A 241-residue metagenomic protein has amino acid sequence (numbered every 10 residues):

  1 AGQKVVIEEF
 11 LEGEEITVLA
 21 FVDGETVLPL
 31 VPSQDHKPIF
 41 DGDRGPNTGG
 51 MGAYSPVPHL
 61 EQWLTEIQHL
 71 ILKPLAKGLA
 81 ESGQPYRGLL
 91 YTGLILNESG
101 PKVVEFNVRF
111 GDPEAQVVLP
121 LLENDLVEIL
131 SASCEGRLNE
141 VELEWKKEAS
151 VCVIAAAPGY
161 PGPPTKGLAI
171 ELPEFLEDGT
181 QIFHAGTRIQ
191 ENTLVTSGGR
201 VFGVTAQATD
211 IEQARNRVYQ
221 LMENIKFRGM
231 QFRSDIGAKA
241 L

Functional and structural regions predicted by a protein language model:
A1-A115: Internal nucleotide-binding/catalytic subdomain
L11, A20-V22, A155-A157, A206-A208: Short beta-strand-to-loop capping motifs
F40-G42, E140-E142, T187-L194: Short beta-strand/turn micro-motifs at beta-sheet edges
G49, V153, A214: Residue-level signal for inorganic ion chemistry
G52-P56, I154, R200-A208: Short, well-ordered beta-strand elements within core beta-sheets of diverse protein domains
Q68-L90, N107-E177, Q190: Active-site "cap" helix and flanking loop/linker of ATP-utilizing ligase/carboxylase catalytic domains
T187-E191, V195-L241: Generic C-terminus detector
